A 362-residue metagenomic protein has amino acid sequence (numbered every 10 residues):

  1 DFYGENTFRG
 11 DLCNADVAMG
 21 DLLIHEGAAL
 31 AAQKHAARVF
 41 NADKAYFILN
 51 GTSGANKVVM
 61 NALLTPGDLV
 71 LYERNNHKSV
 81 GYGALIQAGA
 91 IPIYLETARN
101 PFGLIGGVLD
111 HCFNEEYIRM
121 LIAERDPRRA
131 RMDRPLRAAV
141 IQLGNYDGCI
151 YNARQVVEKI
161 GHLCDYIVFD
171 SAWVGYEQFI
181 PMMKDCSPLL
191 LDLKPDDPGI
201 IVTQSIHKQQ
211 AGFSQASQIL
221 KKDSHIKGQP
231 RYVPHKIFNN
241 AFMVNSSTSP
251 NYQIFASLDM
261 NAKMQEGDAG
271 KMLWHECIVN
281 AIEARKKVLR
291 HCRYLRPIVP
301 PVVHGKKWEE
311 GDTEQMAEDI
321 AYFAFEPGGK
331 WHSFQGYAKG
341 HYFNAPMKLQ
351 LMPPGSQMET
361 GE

Functional and structural regions predicted by a protein language model:
E5-G54: Conserved N-terminal alpha-helix of the aminotransferase class I/II PLP-enzyme fold
D21-L30, A36, V140-Q155, V168 (+3 more regions): Short N-terminal signal/transit or membrane-insertion segments and the immediately adjacent low-complexity/disordered
A31-A45, Y166, S171-M183, D196 (+1 more regions): Short N-terminal secondary-structure initiator segments
F40-N41, P195, G212, Y342-N344: A generic structural signal for short, non-catalytic loop/turn and secondary-structure boundary residues
D43, P66-G67, F343-P346: A short, charged/proline- and glycine-enriched loop that marks the coil->beta-strand transition at the N-terminal
N50-T65, L69-C292, F334, A338 (+1 more regions): Conserved PLP-enzyme active-site core in the AAT-like
W274-E362: Conserved PLP-binding catalytic core of the aspartate aminotransferase-like
